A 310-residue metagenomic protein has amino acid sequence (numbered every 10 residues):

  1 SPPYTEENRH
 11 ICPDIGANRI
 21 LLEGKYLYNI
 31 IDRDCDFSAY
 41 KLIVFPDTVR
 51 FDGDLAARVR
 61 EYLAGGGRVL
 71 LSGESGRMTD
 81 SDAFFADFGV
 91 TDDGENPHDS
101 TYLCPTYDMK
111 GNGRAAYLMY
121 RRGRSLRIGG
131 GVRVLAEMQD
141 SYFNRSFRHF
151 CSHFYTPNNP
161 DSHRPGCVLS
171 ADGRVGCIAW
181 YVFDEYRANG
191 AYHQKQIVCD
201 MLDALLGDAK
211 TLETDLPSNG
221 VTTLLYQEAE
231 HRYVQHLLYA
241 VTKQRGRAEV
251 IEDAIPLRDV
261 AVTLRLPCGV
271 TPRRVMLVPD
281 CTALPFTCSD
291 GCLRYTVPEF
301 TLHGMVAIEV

Functional and structural regions predicted by a protein language model:
S1-V310: Carbohydrate-binding surfaces of carbohydrate-active enzymes
